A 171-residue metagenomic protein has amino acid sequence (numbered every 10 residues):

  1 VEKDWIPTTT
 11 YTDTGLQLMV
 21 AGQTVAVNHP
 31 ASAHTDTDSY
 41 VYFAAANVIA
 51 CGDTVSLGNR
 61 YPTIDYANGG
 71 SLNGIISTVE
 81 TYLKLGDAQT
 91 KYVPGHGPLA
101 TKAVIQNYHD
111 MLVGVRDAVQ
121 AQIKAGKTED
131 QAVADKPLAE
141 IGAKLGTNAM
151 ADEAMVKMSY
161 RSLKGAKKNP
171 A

Functional and structural regions predicted by a protein language model:
V1-V20, D36: Active-site HxH/HxHxD metal-binding segment of metal-dependent hydrolases
P7, T14, P62, T101 (+2 more regions): Glycine-rich, flexible loop/turn motifs
Q17, T24, N28-A33, T37-G114: Metallo-beta-lactamase
K84-A88, L99-A171: Accessory terminal helices/loops
